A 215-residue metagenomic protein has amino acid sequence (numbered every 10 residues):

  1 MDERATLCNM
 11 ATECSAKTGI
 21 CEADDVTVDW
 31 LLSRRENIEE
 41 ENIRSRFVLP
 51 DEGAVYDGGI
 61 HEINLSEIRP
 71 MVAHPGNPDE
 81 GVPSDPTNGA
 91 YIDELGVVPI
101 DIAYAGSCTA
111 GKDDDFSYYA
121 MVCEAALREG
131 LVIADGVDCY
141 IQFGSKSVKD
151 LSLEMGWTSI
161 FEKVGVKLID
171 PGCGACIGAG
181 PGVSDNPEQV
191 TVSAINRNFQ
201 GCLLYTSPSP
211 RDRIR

Functional and structural regions predicted by a protein language model:
M1, C139-I141: Conserved alpha/beta enzyme-core scaffolds, especially Rossmann-like or related mixed alpha/beta domains that build
M1-M10: ATP-dependent small-molecule kinase catalytic core of the GHMP/sugar-kinase superfamily and closely related
A11, Q142-V148, G172-C176, N196-F199: Acidic, glycine-rich active-site loops and adjacent beta-strand->loop/helix elements that engage anionic groups
C14-A134, I141-M155, I160-V166, D170: Accessory "access/gating" subregions that flank catalytic or transport cores
R46-G53, V192-L204: Short, basic, helix/turn surface patches
T158-P181, N198, L203-L204: Phosphate/diphosphate-binding loops
G178-N196: Conserved, well-ordered active-site substructure
Y205-I214: Single conserved hydrophobic/aromatic residue that forms the stacking wall/gate of nucleotide- or nucleobase-binding
